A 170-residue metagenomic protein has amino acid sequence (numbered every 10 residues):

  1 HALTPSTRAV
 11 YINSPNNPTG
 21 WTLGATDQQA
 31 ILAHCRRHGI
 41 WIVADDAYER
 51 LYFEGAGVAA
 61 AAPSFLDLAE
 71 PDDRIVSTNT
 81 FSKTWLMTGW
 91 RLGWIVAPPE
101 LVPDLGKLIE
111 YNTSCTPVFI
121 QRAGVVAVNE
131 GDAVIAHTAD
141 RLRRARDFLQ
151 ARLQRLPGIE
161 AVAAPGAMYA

Functional and structural regions predicted by a protein language model:
H1-A9, P18-W41, Y48-M87, E100: Active-site pre-lysine segment of PLP-dependent enzymes
Q28, I109, A139, R146: Short amphipathic alpha-helical/adjacent loop interface patches that line ligand and macromolecule-binding sites
D67-L68, L92-P99, N129: Short beta-strand-to-turn element immediately C-terminal to the catalytic PLP-Schiff-base lysine in fold type I
E70, E100-F119: Active-site C-terminal subdomain of aminotransferase-like
P99, T116-T138: Structural motif of enzymes handling amino- and sulfur-group chemistry
L108, D140-R141, R152-Q154: Conserved N-terminal phosphate-binding loop of PLP-dependent enzymes in the Aspartate aminotransferase
V125, R141-Q150, E160-A170: Conserved glycine-rich beta-strand-loop-beta hairpin in the small C-terminal domain of fold type I
